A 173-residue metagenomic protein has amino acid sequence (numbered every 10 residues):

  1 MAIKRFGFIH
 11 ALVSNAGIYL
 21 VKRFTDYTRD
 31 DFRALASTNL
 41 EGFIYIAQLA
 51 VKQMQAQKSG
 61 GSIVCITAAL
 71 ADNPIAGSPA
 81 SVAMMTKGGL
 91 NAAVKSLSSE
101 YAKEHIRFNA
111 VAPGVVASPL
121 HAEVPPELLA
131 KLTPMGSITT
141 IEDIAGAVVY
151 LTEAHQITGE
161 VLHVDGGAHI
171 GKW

Functional and structural regions predicted by a protein language model:
F8, M85, N91-V94, E100-V116 (+1 more regions): Conserved Rossmann-fold SDR core element
F8-H10, M54-A69, S78, K103-I106 (+1 more regions): Active-site loop of short-chain dehydrogenase/reductase
N15-L20, G167: Conserved NAD(P)H cofactor-binding loop of Rossmann-fold oxidoreductase domains
R23-F24, D31-A36, H121, L129: Substrate-binding pocket helix/loop in short-chain dehydrogenase/reductase
A47-Q48, K95: A short, exposed helix-loop element centered on a Lys and neighboring polar residues
V64-G89, V94-K103: Catalytic loop of short-chain dehydrogenase/reductase
I106, T140-V164, H169: C-terminal substrate-recognition "lid" of short-chain dehydrogenase/reductases
